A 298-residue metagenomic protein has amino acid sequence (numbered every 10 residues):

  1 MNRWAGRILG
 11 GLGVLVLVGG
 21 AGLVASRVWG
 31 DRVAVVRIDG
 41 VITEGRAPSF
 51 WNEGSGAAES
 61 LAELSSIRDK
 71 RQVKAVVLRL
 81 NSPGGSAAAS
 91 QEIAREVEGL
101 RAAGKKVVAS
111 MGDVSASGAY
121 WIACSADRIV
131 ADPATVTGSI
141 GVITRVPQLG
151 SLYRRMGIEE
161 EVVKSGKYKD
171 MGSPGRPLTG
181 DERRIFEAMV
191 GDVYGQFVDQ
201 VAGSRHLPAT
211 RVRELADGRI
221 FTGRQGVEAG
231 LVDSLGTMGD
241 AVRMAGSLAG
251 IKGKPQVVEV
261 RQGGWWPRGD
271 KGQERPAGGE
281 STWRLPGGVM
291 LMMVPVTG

Functional and structural regions predicted by a protein language model:
M1-S117, C124, R128-A131, I143-G298: N-terminal organellar transit peptides
A134-V142: Active-site loop architecture of trypsin-fold serine endopeptidases
